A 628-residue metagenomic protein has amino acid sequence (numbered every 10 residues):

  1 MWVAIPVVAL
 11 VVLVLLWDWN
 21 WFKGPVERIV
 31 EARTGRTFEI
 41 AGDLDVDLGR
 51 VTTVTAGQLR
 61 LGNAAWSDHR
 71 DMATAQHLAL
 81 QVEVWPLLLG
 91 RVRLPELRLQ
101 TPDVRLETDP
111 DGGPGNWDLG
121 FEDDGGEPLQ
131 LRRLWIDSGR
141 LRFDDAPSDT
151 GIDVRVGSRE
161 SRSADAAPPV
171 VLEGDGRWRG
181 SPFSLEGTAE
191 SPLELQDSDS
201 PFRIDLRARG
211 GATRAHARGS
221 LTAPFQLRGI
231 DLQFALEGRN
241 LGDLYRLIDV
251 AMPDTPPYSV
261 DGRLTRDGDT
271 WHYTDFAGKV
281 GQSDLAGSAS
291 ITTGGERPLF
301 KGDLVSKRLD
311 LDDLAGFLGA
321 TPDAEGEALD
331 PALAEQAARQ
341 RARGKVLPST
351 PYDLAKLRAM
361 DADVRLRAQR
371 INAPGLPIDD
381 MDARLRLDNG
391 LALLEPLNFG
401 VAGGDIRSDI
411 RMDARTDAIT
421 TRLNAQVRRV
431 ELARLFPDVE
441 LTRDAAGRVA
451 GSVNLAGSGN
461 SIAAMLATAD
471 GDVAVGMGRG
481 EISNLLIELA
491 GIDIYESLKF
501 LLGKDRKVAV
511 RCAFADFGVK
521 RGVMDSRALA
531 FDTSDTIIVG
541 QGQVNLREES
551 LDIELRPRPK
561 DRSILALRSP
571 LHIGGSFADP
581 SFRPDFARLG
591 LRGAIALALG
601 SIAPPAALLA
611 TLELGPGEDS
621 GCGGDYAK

Functional and structural regions predicted by a protein language model:
M1-G35, P605-L612, P616-D619, G623-A627: N-terminal type II signal-anchor transmembrane helix that functions as the membrane-insertion/stop-transfer segment
A32-L59: Short extracytoplasmic
T52-M72, R93-D111, R133-W135, R140 (+8 more regions): Small-residue helix/turn framework positions
A65, V82-V84, L88: A glycine-/polar-enriched beta->alpha junction
A75: Phosphate/ribose-recognition catalytic cores of enzymes acting on nucleotide-derived substrates
L78: An amphipathic, basic-hydrophobic helix/alpha-beta surface used to engage anionic, phosphate-rich ligands or surfaces
D144-S148, P377: Extracytoplasmic assembly/pore-lining segments of large envelope/extracellular complexes
G319-A355: Intrinsically disordered, low-complexity segments enriched in small/polar residues
